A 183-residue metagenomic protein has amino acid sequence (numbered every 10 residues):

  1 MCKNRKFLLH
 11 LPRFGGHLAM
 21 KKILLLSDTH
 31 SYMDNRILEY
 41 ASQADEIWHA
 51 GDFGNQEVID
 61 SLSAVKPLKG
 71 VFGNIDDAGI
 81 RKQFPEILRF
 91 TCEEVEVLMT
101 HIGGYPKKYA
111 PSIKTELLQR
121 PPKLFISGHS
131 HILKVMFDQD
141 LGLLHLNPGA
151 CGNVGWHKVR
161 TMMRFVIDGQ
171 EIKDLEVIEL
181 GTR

Functional and structural regions predicted by a protein language model:
R5-L68, D76-E94, K158-T161, R183: N-terminal active-site segment of His-dependent metallophosphoesterases
M20-L24, R89-L98, D138-L144, I167-E176: Beta-strand-turn-beta hairpins that frame and shape the catalytic cleft of phosphate-ester-processing enzymes
L25-S27, E46-D52, K69-N74, L98-H101 (+2 more regions): Active-site neighborhood of phospho(di)ester-bond hydrolases with catalytic His/Asp-centered motifs
S31-N35, F53-V58, I75-R81, G104-Y109 (+2 more regions): Active-site environment of divalent metal-dependent phosphoester hydrolases
K69, K108-E171: Conserved beta-sheet core of the metallophosphoesterase superfamily
K69-P111, T115, Q119: Helix-adjacent hinge/juxtasegments
L175-R183: Short, solvent-exposed aromatic-acidic interface loops
